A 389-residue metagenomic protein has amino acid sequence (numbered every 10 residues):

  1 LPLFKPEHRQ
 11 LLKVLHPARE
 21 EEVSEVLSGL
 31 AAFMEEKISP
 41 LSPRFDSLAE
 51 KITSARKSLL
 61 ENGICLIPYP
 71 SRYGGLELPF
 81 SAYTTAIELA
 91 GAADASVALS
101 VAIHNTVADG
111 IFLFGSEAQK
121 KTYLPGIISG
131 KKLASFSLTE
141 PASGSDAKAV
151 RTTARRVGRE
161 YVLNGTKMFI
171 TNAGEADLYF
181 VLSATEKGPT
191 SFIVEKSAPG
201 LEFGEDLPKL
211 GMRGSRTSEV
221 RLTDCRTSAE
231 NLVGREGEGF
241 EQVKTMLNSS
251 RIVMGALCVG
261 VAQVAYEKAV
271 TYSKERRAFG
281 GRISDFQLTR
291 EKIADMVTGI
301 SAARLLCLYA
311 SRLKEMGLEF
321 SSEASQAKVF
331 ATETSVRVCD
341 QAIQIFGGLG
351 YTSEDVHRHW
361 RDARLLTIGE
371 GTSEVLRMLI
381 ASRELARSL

Functional and structural regions predicted by a protein language model:
L1-A93, V97, A102, F114-Q119 (+5 more regions): Alpha-helical interface subdomain recognition
G63, I87-G91, S183-E186, V194-P199 (+1 more regions): Short Ser/Thr-interspersed hydrophobic loop/turn segments at strand-loop and sheet-helix junctions that line or gate
L78-F80, D146-K148, N172-A176, R213-S215 (+1 more regions): Short glycine/proline-enriched turns and hinge-like loops at secondary-structure junctions
G130-L138: A short, Trp-centered hydrophobic/proline-enriched beta-strand micro-motif
A142-S145, F169-N172, A184, K209-R216: Short Gly/Pro-enriched turn/cap motifs at secondary-structure boundaries
A149, P199-S228: Flexible, small-/acidic-enriched active-site or ligand-binding loops
E160, N164-F203: A short core secondary-structure module
R221-T245: A short, charged helix-loop
